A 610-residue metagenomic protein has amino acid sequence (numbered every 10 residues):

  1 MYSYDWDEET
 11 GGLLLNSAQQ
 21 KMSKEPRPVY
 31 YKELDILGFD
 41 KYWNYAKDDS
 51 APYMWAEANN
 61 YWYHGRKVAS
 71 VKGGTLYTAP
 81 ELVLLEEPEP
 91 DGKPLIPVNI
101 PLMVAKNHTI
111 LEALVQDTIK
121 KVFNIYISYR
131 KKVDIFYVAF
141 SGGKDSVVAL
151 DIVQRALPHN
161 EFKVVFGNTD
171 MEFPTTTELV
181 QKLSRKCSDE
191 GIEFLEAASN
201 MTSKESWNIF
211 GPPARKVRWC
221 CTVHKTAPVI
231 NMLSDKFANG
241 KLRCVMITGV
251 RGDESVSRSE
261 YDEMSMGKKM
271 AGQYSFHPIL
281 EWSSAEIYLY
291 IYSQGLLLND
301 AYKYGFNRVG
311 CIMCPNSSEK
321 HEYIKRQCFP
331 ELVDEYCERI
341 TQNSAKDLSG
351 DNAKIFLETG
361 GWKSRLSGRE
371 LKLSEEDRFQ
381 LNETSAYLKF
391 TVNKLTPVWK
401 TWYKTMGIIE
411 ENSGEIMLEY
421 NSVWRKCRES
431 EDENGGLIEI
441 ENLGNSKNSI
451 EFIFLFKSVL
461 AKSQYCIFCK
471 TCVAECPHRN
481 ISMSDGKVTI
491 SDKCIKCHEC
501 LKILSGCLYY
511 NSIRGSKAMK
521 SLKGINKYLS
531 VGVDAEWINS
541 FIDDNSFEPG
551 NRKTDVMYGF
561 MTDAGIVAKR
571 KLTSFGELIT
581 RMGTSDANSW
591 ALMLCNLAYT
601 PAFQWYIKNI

Functional and structural regions predicted by a protein language model:
M1-P94, V98, N299, Y304-S458: ATP/NTP-dependent adenylation/nucleotidyl-transfer catalytic domains that generate, transfer, or process NMP-activated
Y2-E286, Y290: ATP-dependent adenylation/nucleotidyltransferase module used to activate substrates
E254, S259, E263-W282, L418-A474: A broadly conserved sequence feature marking short terminus-proximal activation segments in nucleic acid-centric
S284, S293-D300: Extended serine/threonine-enriched, polar tracts that run as long, contiguous segments within proteins
K303-F306, S482-K493, C497: Short linker/helix segments within small regulatory modules
E331-D347, I490-S505, R514-M519: Short microdomains enriched in Cys/His and/or Lys/Arg
T471-K487, E499-I513: Iron-sulfur cluster-binding cysteine motifs and their immediate structural context in ferredoxin-like electron-transfer
R514-I610: Donor-sugar nucleotide-binding helix/loop cap in glycosyltransferases
